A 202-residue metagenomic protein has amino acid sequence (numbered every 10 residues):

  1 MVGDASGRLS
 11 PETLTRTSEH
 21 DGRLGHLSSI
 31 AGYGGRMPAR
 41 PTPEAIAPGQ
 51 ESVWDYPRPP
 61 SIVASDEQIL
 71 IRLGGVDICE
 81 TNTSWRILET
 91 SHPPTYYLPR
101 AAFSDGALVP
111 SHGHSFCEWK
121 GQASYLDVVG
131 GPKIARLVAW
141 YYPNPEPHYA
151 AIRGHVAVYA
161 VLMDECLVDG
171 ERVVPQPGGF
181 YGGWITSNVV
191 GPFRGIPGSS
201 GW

Functional and structural regions predicted by a protein language model:
M1-T13: Extreme N-terminal basic, low-complexity initiation segments that serve as generic localization/processing leaders
T13-W202: Terminal leader/tail segments of proteins
